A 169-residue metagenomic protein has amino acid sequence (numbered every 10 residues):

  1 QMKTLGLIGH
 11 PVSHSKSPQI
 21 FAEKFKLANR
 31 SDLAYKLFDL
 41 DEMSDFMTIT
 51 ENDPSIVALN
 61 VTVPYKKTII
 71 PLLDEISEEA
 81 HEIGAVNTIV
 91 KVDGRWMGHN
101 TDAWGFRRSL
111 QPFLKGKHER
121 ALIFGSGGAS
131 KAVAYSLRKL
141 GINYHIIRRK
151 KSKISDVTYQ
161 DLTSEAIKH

Functional and structural regions predicted by a protein language model:
M2, I56, K117-R120, G141 (+1 more regions): A general structural motif
M2-L114: Phosphate/diphosphate ligand-binding glycine-rich loop within oxidoreductases
G9, G98-A103, L110, L114 (+2 more regions): Glycine-rich adenosine-cofactor-binding loop
Y35, A121, Y144: Hydrophobic anchor at the start of a short beta-strand that flanks the dinucleotide cofactor-binding loop
F38-L40, I147-R149, Q160-L162: Conserved beta-strand termini and adjacent loop/short-helix elements that scaffold enzyme active sites in alpha/beta
Y65-T68, A129, K153: Short phosphate-engaging motifs
L140-D156: NAD(P)-binding Rossmann-fold cofactor-contacting core
K151-H169: Short acidic low-complexity segments
